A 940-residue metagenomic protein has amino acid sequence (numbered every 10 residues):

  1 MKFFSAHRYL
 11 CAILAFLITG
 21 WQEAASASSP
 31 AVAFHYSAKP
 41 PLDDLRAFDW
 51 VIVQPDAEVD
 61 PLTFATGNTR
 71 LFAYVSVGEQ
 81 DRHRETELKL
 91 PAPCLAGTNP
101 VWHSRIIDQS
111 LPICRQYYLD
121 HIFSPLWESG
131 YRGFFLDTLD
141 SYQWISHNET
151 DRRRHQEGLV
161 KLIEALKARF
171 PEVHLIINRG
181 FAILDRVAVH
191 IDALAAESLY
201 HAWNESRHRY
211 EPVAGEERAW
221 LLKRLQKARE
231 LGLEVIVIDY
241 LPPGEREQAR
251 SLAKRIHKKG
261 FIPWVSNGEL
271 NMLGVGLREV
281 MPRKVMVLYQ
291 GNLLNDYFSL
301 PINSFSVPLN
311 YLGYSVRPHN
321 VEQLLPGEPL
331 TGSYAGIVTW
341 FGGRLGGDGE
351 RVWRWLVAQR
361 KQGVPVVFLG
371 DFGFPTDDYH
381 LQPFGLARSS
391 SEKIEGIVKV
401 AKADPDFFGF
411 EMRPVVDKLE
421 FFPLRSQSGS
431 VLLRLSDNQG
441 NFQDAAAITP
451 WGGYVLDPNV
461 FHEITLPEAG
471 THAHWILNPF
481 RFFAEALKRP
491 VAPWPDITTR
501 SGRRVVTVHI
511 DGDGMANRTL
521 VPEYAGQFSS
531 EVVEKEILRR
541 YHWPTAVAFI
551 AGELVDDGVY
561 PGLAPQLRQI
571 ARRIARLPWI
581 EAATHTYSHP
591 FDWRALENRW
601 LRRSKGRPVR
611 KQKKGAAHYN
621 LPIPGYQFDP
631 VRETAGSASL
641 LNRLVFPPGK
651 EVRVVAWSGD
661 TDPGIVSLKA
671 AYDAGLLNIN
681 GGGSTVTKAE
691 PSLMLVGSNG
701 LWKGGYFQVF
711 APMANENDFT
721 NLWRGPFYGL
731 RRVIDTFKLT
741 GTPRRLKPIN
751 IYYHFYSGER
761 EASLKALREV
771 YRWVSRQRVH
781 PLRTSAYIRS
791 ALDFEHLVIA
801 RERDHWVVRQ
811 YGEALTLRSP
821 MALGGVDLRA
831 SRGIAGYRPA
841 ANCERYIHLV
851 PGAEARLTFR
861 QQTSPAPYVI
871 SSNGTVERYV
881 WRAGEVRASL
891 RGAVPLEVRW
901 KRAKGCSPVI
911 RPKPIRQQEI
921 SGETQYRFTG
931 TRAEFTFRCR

Functional and structural regions predicted by a protein language model:
F34-D49, D56, L294-T376: Helical hinge/lid and interdomain linker segments adjacent to catalytic or ligand-binding clefts that mediate domain
T98-Q109, Q362, L369-Q382, A516 (+4 more regions): Metal-dependent polysaccharide deacetylase catalytic core of the NodB/CE4 family, i.e., the active-site-bearing domain
R229-P243, R489-T519, L538, N620-V631 (+6 more regions): Catalytic grooves of carbohydrate-active enzymes
I262-E279, S315-E322, E485-G502, V532 (+6 more regions): C-terminal domain-boundary segment and adjacent tail
G274-S333, G502, S529-I537, Y541 (+1 more regions): Aromatic-Pro/Gly-enriched surface loop or interdomain linker that acts as a lid/target-recognition segment
K284, Y311, S333, A403-D404 (+1 more regions): A glycine-centered loop/beta-turn motif at secondary-structure junctions
L345-V415, E420-P423, S428: A glycine-rich, often tryptophan-bearing local segment used as a flexible ligand/cofactor-contacting loop or short
F368, F374, W773, R778-R940: Non-catalytic C-terminal accessory domains or segments of carbohydrate-active enzymes
